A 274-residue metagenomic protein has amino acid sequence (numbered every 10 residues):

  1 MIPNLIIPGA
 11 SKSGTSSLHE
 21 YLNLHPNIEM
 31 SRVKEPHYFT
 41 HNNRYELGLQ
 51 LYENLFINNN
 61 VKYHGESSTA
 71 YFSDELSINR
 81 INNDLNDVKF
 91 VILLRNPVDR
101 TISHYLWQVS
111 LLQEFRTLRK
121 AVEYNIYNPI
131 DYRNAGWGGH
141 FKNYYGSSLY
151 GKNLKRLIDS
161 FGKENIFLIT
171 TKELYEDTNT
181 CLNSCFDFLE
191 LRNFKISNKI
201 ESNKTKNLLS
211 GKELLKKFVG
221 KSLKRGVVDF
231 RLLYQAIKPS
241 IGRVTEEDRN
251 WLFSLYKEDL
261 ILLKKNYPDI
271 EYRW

Functional and structural regions predicted by a protein language model:
M1-S73, N83-L93, P97-N134, F161: PAPS-dependent sulfotransferase catalytic core
S17, L76-N79, N179-T180: Generic recognition of short, well-ordered alpha-helical segments
N27, R231-L233, L260: Catalytic domains that recognize anionic headgroups
I28, F39, Y150, Y272-W274: Short clusters of hydrophobic/aromatic residues that line enzyme substrate/ligand-binding pockets
V33, K155-N250, Y272: The conserved 3'-phosphoadenosine-5'-phosphosulfate
P36, S68, G139-S148, I169-K172 (+1 more regions): Active-site rim elements
R44-I57, E114-N198: PAPS-dependent sulfotransferase catalytic domain
S77, Y150-L154, C181, D248 (+1 more regions): Alpha-helical packing segments of well-folded alpha/beta enzyme cores
